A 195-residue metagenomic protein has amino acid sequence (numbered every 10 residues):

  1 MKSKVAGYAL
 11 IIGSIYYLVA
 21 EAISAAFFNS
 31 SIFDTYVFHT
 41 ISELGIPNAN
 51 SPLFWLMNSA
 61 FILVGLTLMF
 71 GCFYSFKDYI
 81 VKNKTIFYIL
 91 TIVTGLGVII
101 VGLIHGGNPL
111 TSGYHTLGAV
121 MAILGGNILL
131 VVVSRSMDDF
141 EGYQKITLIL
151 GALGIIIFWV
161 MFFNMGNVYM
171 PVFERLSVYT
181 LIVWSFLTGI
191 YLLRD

Functional and structural regions predicted by a protein language model:
K2-K4, F73-I86, R135-I146, R194-D195: Membrane-interface helix-boundary motifs at transmembrane edges
K2-S30: N-terminal signal-anchor transmembrane alpha helix
V19-A26, L96-N108, L153-M170: C-terminal ends of transmembrane alpha-helices and the immediately adjacent extracellular/lumenal or cytosolic loop
E21-P47: Hydrophobic transmembrane helix segments
L44-L66: Interfacial helix-start motif at the membrane-water boundary
A60-F70, A122-V133, T180-L192: Hydrophobic cores of alpha-helical transmembrane segments in multi-pass inner/ER membrane proteins, independent
T94-R135: Membrane-proximal helix-loop-helix units in multi-pass membrane proteins
V132-D195: Terminal transmembrane helical module of multi-pass membrane proteins
